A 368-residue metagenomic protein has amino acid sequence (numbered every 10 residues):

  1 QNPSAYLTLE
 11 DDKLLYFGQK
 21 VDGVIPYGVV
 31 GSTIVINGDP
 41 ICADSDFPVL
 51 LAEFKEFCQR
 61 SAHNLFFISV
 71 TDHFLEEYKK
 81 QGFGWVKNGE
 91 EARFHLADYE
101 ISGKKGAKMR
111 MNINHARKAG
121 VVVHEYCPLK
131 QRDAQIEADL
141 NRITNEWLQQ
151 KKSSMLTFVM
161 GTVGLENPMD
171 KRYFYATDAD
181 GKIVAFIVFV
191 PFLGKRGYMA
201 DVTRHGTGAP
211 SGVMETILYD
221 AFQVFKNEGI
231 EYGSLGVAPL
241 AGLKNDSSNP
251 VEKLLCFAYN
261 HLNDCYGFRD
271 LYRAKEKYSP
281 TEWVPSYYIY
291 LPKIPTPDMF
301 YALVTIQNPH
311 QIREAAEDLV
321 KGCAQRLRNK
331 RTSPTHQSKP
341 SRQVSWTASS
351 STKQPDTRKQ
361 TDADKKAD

Functional and structural regions predicted by a protein language model:
Q1-V35, H63, F67-G84, Y99-N112 (+3 more regions): A conserved beta-strand-loop-helix scaffold within acyl/acetyltransferase catalytic domains
V35-S45: Glycine-rich phosphate-binding "P-loop"
A258-D264: Active-site rim elements
S338-S341: Intrinsic disorder/low-complexity segments enriched in small, polar and charged residues
D356-R358, D362, D368: Asp/Glu-rich intrinsically disordered low-complexity tracts
